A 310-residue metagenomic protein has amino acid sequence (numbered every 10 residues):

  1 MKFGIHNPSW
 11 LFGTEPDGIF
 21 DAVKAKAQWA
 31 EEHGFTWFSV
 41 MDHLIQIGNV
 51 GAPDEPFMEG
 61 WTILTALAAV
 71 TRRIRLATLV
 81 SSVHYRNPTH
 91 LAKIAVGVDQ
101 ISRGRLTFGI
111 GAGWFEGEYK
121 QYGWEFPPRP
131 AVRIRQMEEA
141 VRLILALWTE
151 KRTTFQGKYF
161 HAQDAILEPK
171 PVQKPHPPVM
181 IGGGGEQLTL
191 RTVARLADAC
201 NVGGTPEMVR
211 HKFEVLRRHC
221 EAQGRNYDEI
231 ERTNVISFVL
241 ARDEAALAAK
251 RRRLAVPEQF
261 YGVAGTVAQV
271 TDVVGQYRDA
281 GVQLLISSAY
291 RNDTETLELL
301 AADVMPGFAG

Functional and structural regions predicted by a protein language model:
M1-G310: Active-site-adjacent structural elements that line small-molecule/cofactor binding pockets in enzymes
